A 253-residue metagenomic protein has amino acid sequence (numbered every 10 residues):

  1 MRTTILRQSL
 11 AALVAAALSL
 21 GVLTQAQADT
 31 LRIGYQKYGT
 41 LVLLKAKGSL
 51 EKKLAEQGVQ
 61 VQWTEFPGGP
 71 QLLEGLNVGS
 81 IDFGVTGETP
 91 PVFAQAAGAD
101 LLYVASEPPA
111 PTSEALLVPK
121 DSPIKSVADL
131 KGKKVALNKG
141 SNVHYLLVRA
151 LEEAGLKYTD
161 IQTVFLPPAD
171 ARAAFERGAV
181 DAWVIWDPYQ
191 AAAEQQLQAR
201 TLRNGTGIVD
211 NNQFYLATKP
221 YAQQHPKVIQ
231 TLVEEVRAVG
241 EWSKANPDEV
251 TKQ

Functional and structural regions predicted by a protein language model:
M1-L13: Bacterial N-terminal signal peptides that target proteins for export
L10-V22: Hydrophobic helical h-region of N-terminal Sec-dependent signal peptides in bacterial secretory/periplasmic proteins
V14, V148-E152, A191: A broadly conserved amphipathic alpha-helix scaffold signal in soluble, globular proteins
V22-A28: Sec/Tat signal peptide C-region and signal peptidase I cleavage site
D29-K157, Q162-F165, D181-I185, L202 (+1 more regions): Short, glycine-/small- and polar/acidic-enriched structural segments that line small-molecule recognition paths
T89, D160-V164, A169-Q253: Pocket-lining segment of extracytoplasmic ligand-binding domains
